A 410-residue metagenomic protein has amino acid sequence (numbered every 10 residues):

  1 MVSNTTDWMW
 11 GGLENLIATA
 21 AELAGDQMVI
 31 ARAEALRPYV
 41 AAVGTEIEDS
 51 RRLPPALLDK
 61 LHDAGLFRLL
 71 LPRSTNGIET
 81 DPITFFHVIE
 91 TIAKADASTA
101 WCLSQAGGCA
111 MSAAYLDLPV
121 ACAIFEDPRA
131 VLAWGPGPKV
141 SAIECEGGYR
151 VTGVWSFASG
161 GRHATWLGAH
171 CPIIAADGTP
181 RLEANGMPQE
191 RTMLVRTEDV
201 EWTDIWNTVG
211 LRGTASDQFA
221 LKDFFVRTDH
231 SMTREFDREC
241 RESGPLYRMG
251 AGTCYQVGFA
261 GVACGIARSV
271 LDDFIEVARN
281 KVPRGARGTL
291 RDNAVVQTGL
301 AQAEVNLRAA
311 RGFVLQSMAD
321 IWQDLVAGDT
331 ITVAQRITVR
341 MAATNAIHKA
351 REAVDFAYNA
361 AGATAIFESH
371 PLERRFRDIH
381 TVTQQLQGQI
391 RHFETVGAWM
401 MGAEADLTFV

Functional and structural regions predicted by a protein language model:
V2-G25, H392-V410: Intrinsic disorder at enzyme termini
A41, T45-E48, A309-N345, Y358-I366: C-terminal helix-coil-helix/basic helical segment that borders enzyme active sites and/or dimer interfaces and provides
D63-E126: Internal helix-loop-helix
D96-L118, G148-R150, V154-I173: FAD-binding core of FAD-dependent oxidoreductases, characterized by glycine-rich FAD pyrophosphate-binding loops
A110-G148: Well-ordered mid-protein domain cores that form the structural environment of catalytic cofactors
V154-D199: DPxDG-like acidic metal-binding loop motif
T208-L307: Glycine-rich beta->alpha junctions and the first turn(s) of the following alpha-helix
A361-V410: Glycine-rich phosphate/cofactor-binding loops in nucleotide/flavin-utilizing enzymes
